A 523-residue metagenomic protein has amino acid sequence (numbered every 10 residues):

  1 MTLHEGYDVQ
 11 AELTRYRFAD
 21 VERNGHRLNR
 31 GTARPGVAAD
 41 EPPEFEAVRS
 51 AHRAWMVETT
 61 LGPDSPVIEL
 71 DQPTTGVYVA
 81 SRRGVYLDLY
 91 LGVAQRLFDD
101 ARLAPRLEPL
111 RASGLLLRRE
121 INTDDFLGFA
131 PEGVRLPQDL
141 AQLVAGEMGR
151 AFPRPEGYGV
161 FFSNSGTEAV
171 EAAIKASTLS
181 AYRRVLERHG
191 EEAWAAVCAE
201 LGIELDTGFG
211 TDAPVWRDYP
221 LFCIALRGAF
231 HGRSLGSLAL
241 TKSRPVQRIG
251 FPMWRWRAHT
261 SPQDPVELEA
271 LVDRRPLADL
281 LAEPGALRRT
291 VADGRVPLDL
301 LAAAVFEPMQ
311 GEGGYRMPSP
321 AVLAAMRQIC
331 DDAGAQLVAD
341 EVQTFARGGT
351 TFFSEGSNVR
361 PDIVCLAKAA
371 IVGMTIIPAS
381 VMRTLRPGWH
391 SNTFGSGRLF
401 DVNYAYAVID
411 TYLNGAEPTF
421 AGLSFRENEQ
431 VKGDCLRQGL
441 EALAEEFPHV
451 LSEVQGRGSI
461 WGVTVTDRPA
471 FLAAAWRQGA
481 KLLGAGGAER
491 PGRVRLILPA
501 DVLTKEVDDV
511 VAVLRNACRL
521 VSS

Functional and structural regions predicted by a protein language model:
T2-S523: Conserved N-terminal phosphate-binding loop of PLP-dependent enzymes in the Aspartate aminotransferase
